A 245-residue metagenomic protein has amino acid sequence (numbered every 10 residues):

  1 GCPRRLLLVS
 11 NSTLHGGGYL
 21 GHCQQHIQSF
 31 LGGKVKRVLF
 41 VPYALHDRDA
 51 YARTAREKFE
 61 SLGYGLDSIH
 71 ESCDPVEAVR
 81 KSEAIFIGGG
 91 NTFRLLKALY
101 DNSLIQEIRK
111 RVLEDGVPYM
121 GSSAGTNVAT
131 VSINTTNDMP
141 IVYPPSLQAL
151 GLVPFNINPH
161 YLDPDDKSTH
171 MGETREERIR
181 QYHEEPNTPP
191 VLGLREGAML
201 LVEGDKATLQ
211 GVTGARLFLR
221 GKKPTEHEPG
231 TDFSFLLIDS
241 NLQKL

Functional and structural regions predicted by a protein language model:
G1-G33, H46-R53, E57, N134-T135 (+1 more regions): C-terminal and late-domain segments of enzyme folds
L8, L66-C73, N91: An anion-binding catalytic pocket shared by soluble metabolic enzymes
K36, E83: Conserved acidic residues
R37-L45: Short hydrophobic beta-strand segments
V79-R80: A short, aliphatic-rich alpha-helical micro-motif
F86-G89, V112-S132: Catalytic nucleophile loop
T92-N102, S168: Glycine/threonine-rich flexible loop motifs
D101-G116: Catalytic-core regions built around general acid/base machinery
